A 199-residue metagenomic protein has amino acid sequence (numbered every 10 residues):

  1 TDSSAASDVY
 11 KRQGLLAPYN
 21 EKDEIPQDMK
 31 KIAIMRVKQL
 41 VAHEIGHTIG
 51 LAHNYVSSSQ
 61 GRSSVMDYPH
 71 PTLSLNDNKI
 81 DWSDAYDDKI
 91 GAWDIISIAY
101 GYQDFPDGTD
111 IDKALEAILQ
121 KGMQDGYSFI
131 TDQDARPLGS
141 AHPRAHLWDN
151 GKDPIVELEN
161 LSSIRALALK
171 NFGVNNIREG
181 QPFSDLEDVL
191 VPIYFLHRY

Functional and structural regions predicted by a protein language model:
T1-A6, Y10: Single conserved hydrophobic/aromatic residue that forms the stacking wall/gate of nucleotide- or nucleobase-binding
V9-Y10, G50, D107-D110: Aromatic-residue detector
R12-N20: Preference for solvent-exposed, low-hydrophobicity sequence contexts
D23-V41: Short pre-active-site segment immediately N-terminal to the catalytic Zn-binding motif
Q27-D28, S58-Y199: Conserved catalytic/binding loops enriched for acidic/polar residues
I32, Y55-V56: Acidic, metal/ion-coordinating pockets
Q39-L51: Active-site recognition of the HExxH zinc-binding catalytic motif
